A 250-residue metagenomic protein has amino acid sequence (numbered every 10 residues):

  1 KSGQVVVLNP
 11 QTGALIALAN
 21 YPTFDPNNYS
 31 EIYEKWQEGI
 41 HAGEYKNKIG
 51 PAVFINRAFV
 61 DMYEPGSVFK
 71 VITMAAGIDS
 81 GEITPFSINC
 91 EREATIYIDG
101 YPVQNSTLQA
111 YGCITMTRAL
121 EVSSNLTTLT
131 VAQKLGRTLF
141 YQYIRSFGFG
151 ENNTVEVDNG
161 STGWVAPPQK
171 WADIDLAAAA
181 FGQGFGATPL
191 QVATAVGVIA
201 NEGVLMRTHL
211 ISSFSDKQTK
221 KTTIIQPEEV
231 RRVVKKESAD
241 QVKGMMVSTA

Functional and structural regions predicted by a protein language model:
G3-V68, I72-A250: Beta-lactam-recognizing serine transpeptidase/beta-lactamase-like catalytic domain environment
